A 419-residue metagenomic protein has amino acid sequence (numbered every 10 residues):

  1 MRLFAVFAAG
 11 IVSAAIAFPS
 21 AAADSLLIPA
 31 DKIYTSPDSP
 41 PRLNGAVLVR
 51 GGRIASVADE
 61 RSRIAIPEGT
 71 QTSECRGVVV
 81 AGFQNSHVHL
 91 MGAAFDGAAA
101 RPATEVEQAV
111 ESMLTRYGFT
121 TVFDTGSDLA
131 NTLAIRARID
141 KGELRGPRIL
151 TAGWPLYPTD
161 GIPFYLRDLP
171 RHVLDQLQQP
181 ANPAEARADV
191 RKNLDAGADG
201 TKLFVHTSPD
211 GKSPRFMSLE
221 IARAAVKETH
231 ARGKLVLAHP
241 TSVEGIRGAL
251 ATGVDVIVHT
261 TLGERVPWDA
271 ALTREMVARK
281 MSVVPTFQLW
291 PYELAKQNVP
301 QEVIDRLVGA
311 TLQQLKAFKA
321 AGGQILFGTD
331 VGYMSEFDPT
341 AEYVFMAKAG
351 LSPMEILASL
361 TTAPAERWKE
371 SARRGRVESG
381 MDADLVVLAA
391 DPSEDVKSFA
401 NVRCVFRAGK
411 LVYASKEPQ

Functional and structural regions predicted by a protein language model:
L26-I28, I64-Q108, S112-T115, T120: Replace "His-x-His-based motif
I33-A46, A58-E60, P267, S352-L357 (+1 more regions): Acidic, glycine-enriched loop/beta-strand segments at the rims of small-molecule binding/catalytic pockets
D38-V80: Histidine-rich, glycine-flanked metal-binding segment
G97-R145, L177-D199: Alpha-helical scaffold segments that flank or form the walls of functional sites
A109-L133, G146-W154, A198-S208, L235 (+3 more regions): Divalent metal-dependent hydrolysis catalytic cores, especially in the metallo-beta-lactamase
L166-R223: Active-site gating/metal-coordination segments in enzymes
L203-L312, A321, V331-Y333, G350-S352 (+3 more regions): Active-site core of metal-dependent hydrolases
D305-D391: His/Asp/Glu-enriched, well-ordered alpha-helical/loop segment that forms or immediately abuts the divalent-metal
